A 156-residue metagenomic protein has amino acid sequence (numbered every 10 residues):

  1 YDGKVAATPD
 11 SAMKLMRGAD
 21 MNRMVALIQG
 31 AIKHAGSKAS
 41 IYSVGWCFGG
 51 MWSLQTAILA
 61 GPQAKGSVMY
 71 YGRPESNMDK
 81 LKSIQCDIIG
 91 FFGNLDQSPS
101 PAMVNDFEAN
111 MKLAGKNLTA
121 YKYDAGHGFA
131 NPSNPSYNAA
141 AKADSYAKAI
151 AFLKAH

Functional and structural regions predicted by a protein language model:
Y1-G36, S133: Serine-hydrolase catalytic machinery in alpha/beta-hydrolase-like enzymes
V25-Q85: Primarily recognizes the serine-hydrolase "nucleophile elbow" in alpha/beta-hydrolase and SGNH/GDSL folds
L27-G30, H34, D106-F107, D144 (+1 more regions): Alpha-helical elements of Rossmann-like donor-binding domains used by nucleotide-donor carbohydrate transfer enzymes
Y71, G93-N94: N-terminal Rossmann-fold cofactor-binding loop
I84, G90-F92: Short beta-strand/loop motif that positions the catalytic acidic residue of the alpha/beta-hydrolase fold
L95-P99: Acidic catalytic loop of the alpha/beta-hydrolase fold
S100-N110: Short alpha-helix in the alpha/beta-hydrolase fold that links the catalytic acid
K112-H156: C-terminal catalytic histidine-bearing segment of alpha/beta-hydrolase fold enzymes
